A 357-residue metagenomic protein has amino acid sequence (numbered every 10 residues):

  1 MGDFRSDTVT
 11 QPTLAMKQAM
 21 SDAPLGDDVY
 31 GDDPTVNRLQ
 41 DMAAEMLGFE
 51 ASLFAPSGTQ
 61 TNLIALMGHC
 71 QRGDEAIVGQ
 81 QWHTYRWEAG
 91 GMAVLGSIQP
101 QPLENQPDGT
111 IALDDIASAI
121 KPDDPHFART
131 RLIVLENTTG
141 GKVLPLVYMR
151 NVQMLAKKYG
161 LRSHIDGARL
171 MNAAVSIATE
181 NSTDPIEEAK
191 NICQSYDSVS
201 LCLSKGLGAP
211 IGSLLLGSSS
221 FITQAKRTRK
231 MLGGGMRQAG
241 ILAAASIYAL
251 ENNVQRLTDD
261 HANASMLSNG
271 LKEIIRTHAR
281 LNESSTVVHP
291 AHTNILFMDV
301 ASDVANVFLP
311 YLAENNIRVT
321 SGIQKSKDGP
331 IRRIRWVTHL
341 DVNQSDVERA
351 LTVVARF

Functional and structural regions predicted by a protein language model:
G2-A23, D27-S302, N306-N315, V319-N343 (+1 more regions): Conserved PLP-enzyme active-site core in the AAT-like
